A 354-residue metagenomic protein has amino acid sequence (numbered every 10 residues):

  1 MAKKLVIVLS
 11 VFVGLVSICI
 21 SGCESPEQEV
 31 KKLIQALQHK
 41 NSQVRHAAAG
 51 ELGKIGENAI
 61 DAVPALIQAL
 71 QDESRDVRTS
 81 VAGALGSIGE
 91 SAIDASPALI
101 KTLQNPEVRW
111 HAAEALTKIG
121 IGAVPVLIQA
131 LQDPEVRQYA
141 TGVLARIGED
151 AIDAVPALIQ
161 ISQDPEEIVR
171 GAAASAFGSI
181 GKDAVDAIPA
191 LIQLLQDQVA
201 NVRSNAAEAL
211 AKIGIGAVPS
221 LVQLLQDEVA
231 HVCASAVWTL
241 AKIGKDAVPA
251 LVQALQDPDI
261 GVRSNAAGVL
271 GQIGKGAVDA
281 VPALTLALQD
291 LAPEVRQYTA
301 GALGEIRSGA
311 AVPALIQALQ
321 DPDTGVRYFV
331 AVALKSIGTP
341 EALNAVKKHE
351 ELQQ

Functional and structural regions predicted by a protein language model:
M1-L9: Bacterial N-terminal signal peptides that target proteins for export
S10-I18: Bacterial N-terminal signal peptides
I20-S25, Q43-N58, D76-S91, R109-I121 (+9 more regions): Structural detector for internal amphipathic alpha-helices that build alpha-solenoid repeat scaffolds
E24-Q35, E57-A69, S91-L103, I121-Q132 (+7 more regions): Amphipathic alpha-helical scaffolding segments comprising HEAT/armadillo-like alpha-solenoid repeats
L33-Q38, Q43: Long, compositionally biased low-complexity repeat segments characteristic of intrinsically disordered regions
